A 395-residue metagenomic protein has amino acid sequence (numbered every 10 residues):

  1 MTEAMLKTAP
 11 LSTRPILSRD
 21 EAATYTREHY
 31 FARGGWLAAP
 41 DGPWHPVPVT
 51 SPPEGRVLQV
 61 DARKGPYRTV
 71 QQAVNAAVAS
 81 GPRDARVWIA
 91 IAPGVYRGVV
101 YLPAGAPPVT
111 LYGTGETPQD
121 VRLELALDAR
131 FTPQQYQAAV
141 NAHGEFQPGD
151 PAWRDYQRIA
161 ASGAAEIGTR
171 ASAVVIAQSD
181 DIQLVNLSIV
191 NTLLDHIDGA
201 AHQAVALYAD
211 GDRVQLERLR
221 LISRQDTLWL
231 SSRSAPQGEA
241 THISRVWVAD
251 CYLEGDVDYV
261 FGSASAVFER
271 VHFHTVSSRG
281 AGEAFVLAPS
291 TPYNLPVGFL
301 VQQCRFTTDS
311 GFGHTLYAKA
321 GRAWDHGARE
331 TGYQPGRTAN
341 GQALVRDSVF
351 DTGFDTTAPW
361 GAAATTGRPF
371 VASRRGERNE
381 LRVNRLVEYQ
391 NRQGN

Functional and structural regions predicted by a protein language model:
T2-N395: Sequence-level preference for short, compositionally simple segments enriched in small aliphatic or small polar residues
